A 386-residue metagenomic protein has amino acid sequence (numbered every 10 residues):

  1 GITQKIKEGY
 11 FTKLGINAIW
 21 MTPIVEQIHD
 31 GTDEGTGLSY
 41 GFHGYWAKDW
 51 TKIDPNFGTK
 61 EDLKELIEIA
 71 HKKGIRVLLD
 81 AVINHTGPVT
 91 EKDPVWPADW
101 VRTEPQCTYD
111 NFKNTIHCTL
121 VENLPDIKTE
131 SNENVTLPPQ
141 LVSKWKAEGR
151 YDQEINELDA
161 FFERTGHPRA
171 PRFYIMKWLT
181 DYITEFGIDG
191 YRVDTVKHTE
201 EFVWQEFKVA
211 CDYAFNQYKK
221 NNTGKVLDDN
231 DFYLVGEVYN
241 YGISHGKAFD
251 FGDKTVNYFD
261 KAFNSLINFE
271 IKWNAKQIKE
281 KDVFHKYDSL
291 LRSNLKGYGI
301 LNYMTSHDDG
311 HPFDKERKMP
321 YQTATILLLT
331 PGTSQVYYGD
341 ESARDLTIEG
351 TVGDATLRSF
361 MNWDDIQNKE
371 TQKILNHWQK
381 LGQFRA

Functional and structural regions predicted by a protein language model:
G1-N17, T22-F186, E206-F207, C211 (+3 more regions): Substrate-binding/active-site clefts of carbohydrate-active enzymes
N17-I19, G74-R76, D189-Y191, D231-Y233 (+2 more regions): Beta-sheet entry/capping signal
I24, I53, V196, S306 (+1 more regions): Short strand-loop junctions, especially beta-strand C-caps/beta-turns that link beta-sheets to coils or alpha-helices
D80, V193, G339-E341: Active-site glycine-centered loops adjacent to acidic/histidine catalytic or metal-binding residues that shape
K177-I300, E316-R317, I326-L329, A343-A386: Active-site-proximal helices and loops of the catalytic beta/alpha 8
M304-H311: Active-site neighborhood of divalent metal-dependent phosphoester/pyrophosphate hydrolases
P320-Q322: Conserved interdomain hinge at the start of the Helicase C-terminal
S334-D340, A386: Acidic/polar loop patches that form or flank catalytic/metal-binding clefts of enzymes that bind anionic ligands
